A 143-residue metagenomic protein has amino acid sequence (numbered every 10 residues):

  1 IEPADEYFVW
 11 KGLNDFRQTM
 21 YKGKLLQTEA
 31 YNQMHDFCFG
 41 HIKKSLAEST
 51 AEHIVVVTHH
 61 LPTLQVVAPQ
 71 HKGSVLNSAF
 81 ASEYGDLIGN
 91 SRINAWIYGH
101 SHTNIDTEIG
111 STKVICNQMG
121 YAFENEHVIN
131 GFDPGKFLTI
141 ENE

Functional and structural regions predicted by a protein language model:
I1-V55, P62-H71: Active-site-proximal loop/helix segment associated with metal-binding centers of metalloenzymes
T58-H60, Q118: A cross-domain feature marking catalytic cores of carbohydrate-active enzymes and several ubiquitous metabolic/repair
H59, H100-H102: Histidine-centered divalent metal-coordination motifs
A68, V75-N94, H102-E143: Binuclear metal-dependent phosphoesterase catalytic core
